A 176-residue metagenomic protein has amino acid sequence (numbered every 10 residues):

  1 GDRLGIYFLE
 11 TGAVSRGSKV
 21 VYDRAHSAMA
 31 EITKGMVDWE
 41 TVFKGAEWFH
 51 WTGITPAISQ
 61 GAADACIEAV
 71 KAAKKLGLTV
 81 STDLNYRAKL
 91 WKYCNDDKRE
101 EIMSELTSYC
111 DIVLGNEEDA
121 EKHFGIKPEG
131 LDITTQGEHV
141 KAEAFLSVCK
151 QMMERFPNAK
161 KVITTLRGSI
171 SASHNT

Functional and structural regions predicted by a protein language model:
G1-I54: Conserved N-terminal subdomain of the carbohydrate kinase-like
K19, D23-H26, W51-G61, Y86-C94 (+1 more regions): Flexible, glycine/proline-enriched loop segments at strand-loop-helix junctions that form or flank small-ligand binding
S27-T33, S59-I67: Glycine-rich anion/phosphate-binding loops
M36, A63-E68, N95-S104: Charged helix-capping and loop-helix junction motifs
I67, K71-K75, T107: Anion (oxyanion) recognition and catalysis
A72-T79, F156-K160: A short helix->loop->beta-strand "cap" motif at the edges of active sites that frequently abuts
V80-T82, L114: Hydrophobic beta-strand scaffold residues
R87-N175: Conserved phosphate/ATP/ADP-binding segment of small-molecule kinases
